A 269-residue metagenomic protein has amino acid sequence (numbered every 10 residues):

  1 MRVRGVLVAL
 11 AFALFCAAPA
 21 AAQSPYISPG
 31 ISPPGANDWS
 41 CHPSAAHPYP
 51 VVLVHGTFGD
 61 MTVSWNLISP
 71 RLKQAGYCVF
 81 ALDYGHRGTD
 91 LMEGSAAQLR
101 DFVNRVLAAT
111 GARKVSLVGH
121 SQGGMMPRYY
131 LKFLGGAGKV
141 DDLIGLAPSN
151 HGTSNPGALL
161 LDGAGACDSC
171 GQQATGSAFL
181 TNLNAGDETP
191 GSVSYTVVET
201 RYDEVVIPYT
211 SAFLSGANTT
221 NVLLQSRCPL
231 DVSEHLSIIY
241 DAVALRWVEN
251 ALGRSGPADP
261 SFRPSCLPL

Functional and structural regions predicted by a protein language model:
M1-L7: Bacterial N-terminal signal peptides that target proteins for export
V8-A17: Bacterial N-terminal signal peptides
A18-A22: Sec/Tat signal peptide C-region and signal peptidase I cleavage site
Q23-K114: Active-site catalytic motif of lipid deacylating hydrolases and related acyltransferases
W39, G165-D168, S226, P264: Extracellular secreted precursors and ectodomains with disulfide-bonded cysteine-rich loops/domains
V54-H55, V79, E93-G186: Serine-dependent carboxylesterase/thioesterase catalytic core of lipase-like alpha/beta-hydrolase/SGNH enzymes
M61-W65, G88-A96, H120, Q172-G176 (+1 more regions): Solvent-exposed, acidic/flexible segments
G191-L269: C-terminal catalytic-base region of ester-bond hydrolases, centering on the histidine of the charge-relay
